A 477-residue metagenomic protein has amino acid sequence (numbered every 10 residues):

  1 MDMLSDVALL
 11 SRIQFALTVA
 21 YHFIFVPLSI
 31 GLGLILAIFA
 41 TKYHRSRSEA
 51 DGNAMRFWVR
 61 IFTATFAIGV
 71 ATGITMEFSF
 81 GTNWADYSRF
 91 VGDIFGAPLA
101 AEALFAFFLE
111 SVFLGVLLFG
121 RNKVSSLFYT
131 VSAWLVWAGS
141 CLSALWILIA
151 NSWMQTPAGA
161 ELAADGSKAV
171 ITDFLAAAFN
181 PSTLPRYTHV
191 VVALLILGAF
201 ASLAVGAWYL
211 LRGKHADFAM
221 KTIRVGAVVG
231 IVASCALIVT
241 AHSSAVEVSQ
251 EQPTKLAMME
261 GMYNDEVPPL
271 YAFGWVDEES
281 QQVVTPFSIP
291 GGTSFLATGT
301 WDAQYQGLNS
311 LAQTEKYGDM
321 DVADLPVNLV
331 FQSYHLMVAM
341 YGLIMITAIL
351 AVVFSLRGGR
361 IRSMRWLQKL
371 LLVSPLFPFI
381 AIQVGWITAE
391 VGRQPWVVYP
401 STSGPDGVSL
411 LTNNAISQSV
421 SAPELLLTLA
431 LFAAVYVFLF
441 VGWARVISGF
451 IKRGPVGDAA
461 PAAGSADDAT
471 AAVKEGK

Functional and structural regions predicted by a protein language model:
M1-K477: Polytopic transmembrane helical bundles with strong interfacial aromatic enrichment
